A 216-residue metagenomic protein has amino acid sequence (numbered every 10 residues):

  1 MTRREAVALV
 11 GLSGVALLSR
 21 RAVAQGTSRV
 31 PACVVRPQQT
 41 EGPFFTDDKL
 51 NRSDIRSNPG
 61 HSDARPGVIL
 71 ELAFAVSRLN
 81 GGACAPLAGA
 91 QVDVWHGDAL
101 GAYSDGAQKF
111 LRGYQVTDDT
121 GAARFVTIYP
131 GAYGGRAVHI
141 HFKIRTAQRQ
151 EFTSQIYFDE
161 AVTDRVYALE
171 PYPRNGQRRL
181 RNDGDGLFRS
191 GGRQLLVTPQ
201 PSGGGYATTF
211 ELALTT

Functional and structural regions predicted by a protein language model:
M1-L17: N-terminal secretory signal peptides and thylakoid transit peptides that target proteins across membranes
R21-V23: Sec/Tat signal peptide C-region and signal peptidase I cleavage site
G26-R189, T209, A213-T216: Beta-strand-dominated extracellular/periplasmic modules and repeats in secreted or surface-exposed proteins
L187-P201: Low-complexity, intrinsically disordered Gly/Pro/Thr-rich segments
V197-T209, A213-T215: Compact functional segments
